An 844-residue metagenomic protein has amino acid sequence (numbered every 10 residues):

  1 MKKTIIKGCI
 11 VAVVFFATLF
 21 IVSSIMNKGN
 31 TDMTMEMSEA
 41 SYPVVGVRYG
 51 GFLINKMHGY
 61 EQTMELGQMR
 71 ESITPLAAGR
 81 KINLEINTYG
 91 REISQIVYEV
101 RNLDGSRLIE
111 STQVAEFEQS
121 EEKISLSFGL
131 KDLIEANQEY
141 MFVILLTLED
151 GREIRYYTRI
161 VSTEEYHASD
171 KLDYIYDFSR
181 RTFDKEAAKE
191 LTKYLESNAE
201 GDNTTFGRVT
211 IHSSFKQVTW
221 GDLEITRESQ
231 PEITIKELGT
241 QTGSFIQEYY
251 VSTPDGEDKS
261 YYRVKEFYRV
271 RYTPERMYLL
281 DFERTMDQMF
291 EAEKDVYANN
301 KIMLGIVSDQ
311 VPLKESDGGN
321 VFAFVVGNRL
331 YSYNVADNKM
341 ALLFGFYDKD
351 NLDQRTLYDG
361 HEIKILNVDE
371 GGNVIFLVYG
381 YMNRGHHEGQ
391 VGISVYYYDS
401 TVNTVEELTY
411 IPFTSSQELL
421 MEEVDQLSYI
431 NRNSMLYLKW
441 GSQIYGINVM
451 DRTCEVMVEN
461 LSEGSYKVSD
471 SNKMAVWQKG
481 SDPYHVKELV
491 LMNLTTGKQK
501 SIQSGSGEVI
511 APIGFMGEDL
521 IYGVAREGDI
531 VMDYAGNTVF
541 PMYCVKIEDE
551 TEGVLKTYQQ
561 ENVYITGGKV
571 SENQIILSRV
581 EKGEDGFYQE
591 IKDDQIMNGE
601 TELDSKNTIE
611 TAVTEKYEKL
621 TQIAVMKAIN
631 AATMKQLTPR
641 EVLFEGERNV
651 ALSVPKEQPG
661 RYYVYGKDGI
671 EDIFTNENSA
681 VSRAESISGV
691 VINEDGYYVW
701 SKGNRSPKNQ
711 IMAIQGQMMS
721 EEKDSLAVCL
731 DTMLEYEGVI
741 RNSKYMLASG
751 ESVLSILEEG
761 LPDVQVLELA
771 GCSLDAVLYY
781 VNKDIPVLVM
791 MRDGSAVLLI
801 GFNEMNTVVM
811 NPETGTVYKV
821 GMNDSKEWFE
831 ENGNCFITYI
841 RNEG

Functional and structural regions predicted by a protein language model:
M1-F15: N-terminal Sec-pathway targeting helices
V14-N30, G67-N83, S94-V114, S127-I144 (+2 more regions): Surface-exposed, charged secondary-structure patches
M37-L108, E139-G221, V296-K339, G345-D348 (+14 more regions): Core segments of small alpha/beta cavity-forming domains
E110-Q113, F282, M340-K349, V405-F413 (+3 more regions): Beta-propeller fold detector
Y140-F142, E237-V251, G372-V378, L520-A525 (+2 more regions): A short hydrophobic beta-strand element
Q241-L279, E283, E813: Exposed beta-sheet edge and beta->alpha loop/turn motif
N338, G389-N403, L489-T496, N537-G553 (+1 more regions): Beta-propeller blade signature
N709-G844: Conserved active-site-adjacent core of cysteine acyl-enzyme catalytic domains
